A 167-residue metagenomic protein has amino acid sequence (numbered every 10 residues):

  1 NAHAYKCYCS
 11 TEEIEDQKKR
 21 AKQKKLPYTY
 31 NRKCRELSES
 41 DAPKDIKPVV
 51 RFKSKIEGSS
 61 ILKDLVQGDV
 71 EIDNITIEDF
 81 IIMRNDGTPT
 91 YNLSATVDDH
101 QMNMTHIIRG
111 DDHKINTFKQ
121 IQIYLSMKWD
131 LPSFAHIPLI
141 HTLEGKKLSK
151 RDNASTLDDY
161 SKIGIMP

Functional and structural regions predicted by a protein language model:
H3-R151, T156-S161: Active-site cores that bind ATP or allylic diphosphates and position pyrophosphate for catalysis
I163-P167: Short, intrinsically disordered, charge-balanced linker/junction segments flanking boundaries in proteins
